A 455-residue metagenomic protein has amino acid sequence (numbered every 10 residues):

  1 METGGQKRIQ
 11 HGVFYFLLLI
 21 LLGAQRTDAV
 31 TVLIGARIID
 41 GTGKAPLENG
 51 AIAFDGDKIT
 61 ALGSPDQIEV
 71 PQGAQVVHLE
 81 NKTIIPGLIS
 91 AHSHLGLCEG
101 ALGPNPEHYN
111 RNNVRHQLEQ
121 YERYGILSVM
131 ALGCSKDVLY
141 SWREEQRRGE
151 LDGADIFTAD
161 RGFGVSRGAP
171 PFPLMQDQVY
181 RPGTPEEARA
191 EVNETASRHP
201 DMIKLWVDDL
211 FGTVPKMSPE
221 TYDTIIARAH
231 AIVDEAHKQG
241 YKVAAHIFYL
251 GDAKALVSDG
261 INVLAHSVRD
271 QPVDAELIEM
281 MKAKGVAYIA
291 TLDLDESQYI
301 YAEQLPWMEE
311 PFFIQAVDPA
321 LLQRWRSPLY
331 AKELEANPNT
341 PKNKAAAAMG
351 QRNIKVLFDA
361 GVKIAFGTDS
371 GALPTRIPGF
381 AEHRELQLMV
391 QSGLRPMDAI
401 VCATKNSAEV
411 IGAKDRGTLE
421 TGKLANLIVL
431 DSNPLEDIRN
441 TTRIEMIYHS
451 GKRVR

Functional and structural regions predicted by a protein language model:
L21-T31: Bacterial Sec-dependent signal peptides at the C-terminal "C-region" and cleavage site
I38-A51, S64-Q67, A348, I377 (+2 more regions): Acidic, glycine-enriched loop/beta-strand segments at the rims of small-molecule binding/catalytic pockets
T83-E150, S166-R167, P171-P173, G251-D259 (+1 more regions): Metal-associated gating/positioning segment near the N- to mid-region
R111-L118, G183-E194, I247-A253: Short, acidic/polar
V114-L139, G153-R161, P200-F211, K242 (+3 more regions): Divalent metal-dependent hydrolysis catalytic cores, especially in the metallo-beta-lactamase
G149-D155, A159-R161, P219-Y241, A290: Alpha-helix-loop-beta-strand connector modules within alpha/beta enzyme cores
P170-T224, H230, S258: Active-site gating/metal-coordination segments in enzymes
A190-V214, V268-S392: Active-site neighborhoods of metal-dependent hydrolases
